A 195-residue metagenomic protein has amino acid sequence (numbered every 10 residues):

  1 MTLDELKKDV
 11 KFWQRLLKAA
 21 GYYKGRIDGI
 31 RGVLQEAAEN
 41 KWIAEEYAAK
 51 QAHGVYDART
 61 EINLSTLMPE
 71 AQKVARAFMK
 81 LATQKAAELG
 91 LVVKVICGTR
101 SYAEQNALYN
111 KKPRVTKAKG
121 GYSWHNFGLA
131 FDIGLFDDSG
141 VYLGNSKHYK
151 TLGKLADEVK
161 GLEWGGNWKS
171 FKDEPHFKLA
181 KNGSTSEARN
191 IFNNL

Functional and structural regions predicted by a protein language model:
M1-D4, K24-I27, L64-V74, D137-N145: Second-shell loop/turn segments in exported
T2-D9, R15-G54: Short acidic, glycine/serine/threonine-rich helix-capping segments at coil-helix boundaries
L16, A20, A77-L89, T151-L162: Generic non-transmembrane alpha-helical segments
G25-I27, G90-R100, L162-F171: Surface-exposed patches in mature extracellular/periplasmic domains of secreted proteins
Y47, K112-G121: Cytochrome P450 catalytic domain signature, combining two hallmark sequence patches
G54-K94: Active-site acidic/histidine clusters and adjacent loop/turn architecture that either coordinate catalytic ions
T83-P113: Extended, low-complexity, intrinsically disordered C-terminal regulatory tails of eukaryotic serine/threonine kinases
A118-L195: Catalytic cores and adjacent binding grooves of peptidoglycan-active enzymes
